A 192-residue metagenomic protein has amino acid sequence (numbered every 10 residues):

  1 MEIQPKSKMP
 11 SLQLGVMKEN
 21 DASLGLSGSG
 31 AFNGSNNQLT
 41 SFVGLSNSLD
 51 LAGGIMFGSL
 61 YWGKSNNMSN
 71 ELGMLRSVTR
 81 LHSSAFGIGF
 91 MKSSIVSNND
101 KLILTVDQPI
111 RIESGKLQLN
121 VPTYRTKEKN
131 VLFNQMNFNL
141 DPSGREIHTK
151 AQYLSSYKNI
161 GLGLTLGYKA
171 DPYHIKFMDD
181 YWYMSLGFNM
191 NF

Functional and structural regions predicted by a protein language model:
Q4, S11-N37, S41-S48, F57-M178 (+1 more regions): Outer membrane beta-barrel transmembrane domains
F188-M190: Allosteric cytosolic regulatory segments
